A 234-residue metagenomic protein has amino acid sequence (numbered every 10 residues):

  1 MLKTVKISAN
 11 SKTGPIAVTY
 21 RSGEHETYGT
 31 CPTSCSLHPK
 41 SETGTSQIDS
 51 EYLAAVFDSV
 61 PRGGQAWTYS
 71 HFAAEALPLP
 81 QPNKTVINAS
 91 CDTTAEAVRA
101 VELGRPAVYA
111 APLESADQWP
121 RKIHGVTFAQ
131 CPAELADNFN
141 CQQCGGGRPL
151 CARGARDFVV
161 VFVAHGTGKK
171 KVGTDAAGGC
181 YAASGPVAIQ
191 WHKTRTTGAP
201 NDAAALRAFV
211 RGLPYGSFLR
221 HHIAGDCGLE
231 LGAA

Functional and structural regions predicted by a protein language model:
M1-A234: Class I S-adenosyl-L-methionine
